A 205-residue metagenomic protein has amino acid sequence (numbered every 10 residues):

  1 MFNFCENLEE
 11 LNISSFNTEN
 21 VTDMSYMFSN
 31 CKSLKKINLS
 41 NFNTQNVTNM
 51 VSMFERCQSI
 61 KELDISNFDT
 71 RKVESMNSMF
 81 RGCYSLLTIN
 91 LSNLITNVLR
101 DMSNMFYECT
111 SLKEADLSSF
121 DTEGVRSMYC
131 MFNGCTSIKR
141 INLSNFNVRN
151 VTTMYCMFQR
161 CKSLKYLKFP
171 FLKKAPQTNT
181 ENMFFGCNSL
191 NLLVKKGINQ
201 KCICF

Functional and structural regions predicted by a protein language model:
N3, S29-C31, E55-C57, R81-Y84 (+4 more regions): Predominantly recognizes leucine-rich repeat
N7-T22, S33-T48, S59-E74, S85-R100 (+4 more regions): Structural signature of tandem-repeat unit edges
L8-E9, F28, F106, K139 (+1 more regions): Leucine-rich repeat
T22-Y26, V51-S52, E74-S78, R100-N104 (+3 more regions): Register-specific detector for alpha-helical tandem repeat solenoids, activating on a conserved position within each
F28, F158, Q177, F184 (+1 more regions): Solvent-exposed, non-transmembrane amphipathic alpha-helical segments
N67, F80, S119-T122, F132 (+3 more regions): Intrinsically disordered, low-complexity segments enriched in small/polar residues
